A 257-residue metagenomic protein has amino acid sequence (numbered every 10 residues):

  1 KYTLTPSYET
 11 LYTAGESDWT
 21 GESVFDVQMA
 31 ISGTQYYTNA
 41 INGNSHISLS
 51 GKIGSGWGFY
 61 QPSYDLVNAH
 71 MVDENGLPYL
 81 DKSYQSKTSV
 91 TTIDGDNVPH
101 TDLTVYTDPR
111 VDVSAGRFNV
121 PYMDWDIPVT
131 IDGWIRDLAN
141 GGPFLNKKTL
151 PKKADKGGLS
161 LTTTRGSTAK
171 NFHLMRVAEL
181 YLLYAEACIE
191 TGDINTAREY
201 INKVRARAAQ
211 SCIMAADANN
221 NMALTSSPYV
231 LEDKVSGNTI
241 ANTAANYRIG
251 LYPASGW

Functional and structural regions predicted by a protein language model:
K1, F25, D102-L103, T107-G116 (+2 more regions): Extended, hydrophobic/aromatic-rich amphipathic alpha-helical segments that build helical scaffolds
K1-D132: An aromatic- and glycine-enriched ligand-binding surface/loop that stacks and positions planar moieties
K1-G54, N140-P143, K147-K148, K156-V177 (+2 more regions): Structured, solvent-exposed acidic/aromatic patches
S7, S63, I194-N195, N219 (+1 more regions): General structural signal for secondary-structure boundaries
N42-P62, Y200-N202, A206-Q210, A215-N219 (+2 more regions): Extracytoplasmic/secretory soluble proteins
S55, D73-D102, G158, I213-G256: Surface-exposed intrinsically disordered loops and tails
P99, S114, D124, T130-I131 (+1 more regions): Catalytic cores of enzymes that engage adenine nucleotides and/or redox cofactors via long glycine-rich, Lys/Arg/His
